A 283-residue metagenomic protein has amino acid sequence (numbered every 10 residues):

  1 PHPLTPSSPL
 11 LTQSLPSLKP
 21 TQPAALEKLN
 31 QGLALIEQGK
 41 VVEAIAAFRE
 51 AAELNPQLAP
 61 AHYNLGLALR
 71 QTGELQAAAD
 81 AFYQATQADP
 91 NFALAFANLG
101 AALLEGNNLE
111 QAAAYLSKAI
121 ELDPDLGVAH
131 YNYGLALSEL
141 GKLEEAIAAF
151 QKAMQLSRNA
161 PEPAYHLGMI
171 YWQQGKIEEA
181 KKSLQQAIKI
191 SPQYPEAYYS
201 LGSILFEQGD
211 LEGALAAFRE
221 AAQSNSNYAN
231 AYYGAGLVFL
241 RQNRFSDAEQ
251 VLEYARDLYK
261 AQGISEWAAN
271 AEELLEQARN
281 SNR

Functional and structural regions predicted by a protein language model:
P9-L26, Y233-R283: Terminal, low-structured helical/coil segments at or just beyond the last alpha-helical repeat
T21-P60, L67-E74, A101, E105 (+2 more regions): Alpha-helical segment of the N-proximal tetratricopeptide repeat
A25, A59-P60, A93-L94, G127-V128 (+4 more regions): Helix-start (N-cap) detector for alpha-helical repeat units in TPR-like alpha-solenoids, especially tetratricopeptide
Q38-E50, Q71-Q84, L94, G106-K118 (+7 more regions): Structural signature of tandem alpha-helical TPR/SEL1-like repeats, specifically the intra-repeat loop/turn
A68, A102, A136, I170 (+3 more regions): TPR/TPR-like alpha-solenoid repeats
S191-E266: Ankyrin-repeat and related helical/solenoid repeat scaffolds used for protein-protein interactions
